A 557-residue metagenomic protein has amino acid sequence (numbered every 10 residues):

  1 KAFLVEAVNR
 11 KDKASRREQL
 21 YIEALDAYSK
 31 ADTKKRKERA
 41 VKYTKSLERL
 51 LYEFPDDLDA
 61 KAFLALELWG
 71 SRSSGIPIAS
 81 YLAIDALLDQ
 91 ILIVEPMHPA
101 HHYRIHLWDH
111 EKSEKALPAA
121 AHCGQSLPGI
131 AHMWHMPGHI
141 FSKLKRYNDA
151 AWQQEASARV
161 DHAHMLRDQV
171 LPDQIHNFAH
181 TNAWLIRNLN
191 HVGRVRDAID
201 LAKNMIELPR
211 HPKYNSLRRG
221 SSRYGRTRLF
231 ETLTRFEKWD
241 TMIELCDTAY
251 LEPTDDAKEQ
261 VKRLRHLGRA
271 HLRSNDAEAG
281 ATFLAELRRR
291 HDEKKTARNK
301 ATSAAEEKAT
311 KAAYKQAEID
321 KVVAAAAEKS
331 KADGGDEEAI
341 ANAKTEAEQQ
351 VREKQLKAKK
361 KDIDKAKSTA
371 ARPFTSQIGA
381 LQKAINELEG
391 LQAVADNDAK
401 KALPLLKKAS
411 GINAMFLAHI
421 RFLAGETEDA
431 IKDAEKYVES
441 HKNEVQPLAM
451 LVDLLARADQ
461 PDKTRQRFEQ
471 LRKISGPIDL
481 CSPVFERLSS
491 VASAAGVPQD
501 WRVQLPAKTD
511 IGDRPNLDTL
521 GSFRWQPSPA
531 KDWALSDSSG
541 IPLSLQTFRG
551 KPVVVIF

Functional and structural regions predicted by a protein language model:
K1, K13-T33, D56-S74, E95-H110 (+10 more regions): Amphipathic alpha-helical repeat scaffolds of TPR domains
A2-N9, S142, Y147-H162, L189-L208 (+5 more regions): TPR/TPR-like (Sel1-like) alpha-helical repeat modules
K30, K37, S71, I78 (+9 more regions): Structural motif corresponding to the intra-repeat A-B loop/turn of tetratricopeptide repeats
L51-E53, D89-V94, H122-G129, R167 (+8 more regions): Solenoid-like repeat scaffolds
A62-F63, H102-Y103, H132-M136, D168-V170 (+8 more regions): Alpha-solenoid helical repeat scaffolds
C481-D532, S536, Q546-R549: N-proximal helix/coil linker or "cap" segments that precede and/or mark the start of modular domains
L543-F557: Short active-site neighborhood of thiol/selenol oxidoreductases, capturing the structured segment around
